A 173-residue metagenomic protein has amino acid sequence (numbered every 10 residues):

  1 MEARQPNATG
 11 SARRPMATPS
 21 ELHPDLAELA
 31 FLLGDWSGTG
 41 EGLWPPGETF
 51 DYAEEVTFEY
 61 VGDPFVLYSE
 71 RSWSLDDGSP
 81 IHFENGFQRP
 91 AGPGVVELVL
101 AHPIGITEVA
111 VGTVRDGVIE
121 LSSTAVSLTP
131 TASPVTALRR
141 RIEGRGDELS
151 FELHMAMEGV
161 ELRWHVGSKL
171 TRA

Functional and structural regions predicted by a protein language model:
M1-P15: N-terminal amphipathic/basic-hydrophobic helices that include classical n-h-c signal peptides and signal-anchor
R13-A173: Hydrophobic small-molecule pocket/channel-lining residues, especially in calycin-type beta-barrels
